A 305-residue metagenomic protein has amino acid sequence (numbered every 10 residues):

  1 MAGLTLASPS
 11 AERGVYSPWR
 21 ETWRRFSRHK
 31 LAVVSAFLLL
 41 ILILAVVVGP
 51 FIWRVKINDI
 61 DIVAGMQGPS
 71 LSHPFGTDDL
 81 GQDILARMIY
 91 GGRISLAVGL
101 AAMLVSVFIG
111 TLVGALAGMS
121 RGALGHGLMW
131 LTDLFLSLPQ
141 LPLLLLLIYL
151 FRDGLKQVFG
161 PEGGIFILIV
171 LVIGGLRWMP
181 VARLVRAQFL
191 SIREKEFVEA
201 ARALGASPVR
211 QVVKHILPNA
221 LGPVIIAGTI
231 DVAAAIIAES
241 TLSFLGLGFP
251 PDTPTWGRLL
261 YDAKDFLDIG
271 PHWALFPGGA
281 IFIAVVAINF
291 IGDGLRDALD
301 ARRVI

Functional and structural regions predicted by a protein language model:
M1-T111, A115-L116, G122-H126, S137 (+7 more regions): Gly/Trp-centered helix-boundary motif
P74, F108-I109, G118-M119, L128-I192 (+1 more regions): Generic hydrophobic transmembrane alpha-helix motif, especially the helices
I84-G91, L131, V185, F189 (+6 more regions): Short hydrophobic alpha-helical segments within the ABC transporter permease transmembrane module
I94-V98, V113, M129, I167-L171 (+5 more regions): Short alpha-helical transmembrane interface motifs in multi-pass membrane proteins
L116-A117, L147, F151, V185 (+4 more regions): Hydrophobic alpha-helical interface/terminus motif in multipass membrane transporters
L141-L146, L150, V170, G174 (+2 more regions): Non-cytoplasmic
F151-I165, V172-L176, G222-I230, P271-I305: C-terminal transmembrane helix and the adjacent membrane-cytosol boundary/short C-terminal tail of inner/organellar
